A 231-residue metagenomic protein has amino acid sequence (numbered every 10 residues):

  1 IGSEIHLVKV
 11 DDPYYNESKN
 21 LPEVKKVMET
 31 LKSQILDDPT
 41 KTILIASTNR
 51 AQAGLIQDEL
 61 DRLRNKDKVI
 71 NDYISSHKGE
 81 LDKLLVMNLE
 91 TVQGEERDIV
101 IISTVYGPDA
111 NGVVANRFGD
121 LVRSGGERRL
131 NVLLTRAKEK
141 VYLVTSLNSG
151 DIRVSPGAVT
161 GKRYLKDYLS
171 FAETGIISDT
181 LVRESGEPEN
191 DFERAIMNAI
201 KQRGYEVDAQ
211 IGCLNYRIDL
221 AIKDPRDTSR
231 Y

Functional and structural regions predicted by a protein language model:
I1-D61: Conserved helicase/translocase motor-coupling segment
G2-S3, D82, E96-I99, A137-V141: Short glycine-/polar-rich loops that comprise or flank the Walker A/P-loop and associated switch/sensor motifs
V8-V10, A46-T48, M87-L89, I102-V105 (+3 more regions): Generic beta-strand/beta-sheet core signal
D12-P13, R50-Q52, T91, Y106-P108 (+3 more regions): Short, glycine-/Ser/Thr-/acidic-enriched flexible segments
L60, R64, N111-L214, D219-A221: Helicase C-terminal subdomain and adjacent C-terminal extension
V69-V100: Conserved motor-coupling elements within RecA-like helicase/translocase cores
E95-G107, G112-A115, V141-Y142: A short beta-strand element within the Helicase C-terminal
A221-Y231: Active-site beta-strand-loop-beta-strand hairpin of nuclease catalytic cores that positions key catalytic residues
